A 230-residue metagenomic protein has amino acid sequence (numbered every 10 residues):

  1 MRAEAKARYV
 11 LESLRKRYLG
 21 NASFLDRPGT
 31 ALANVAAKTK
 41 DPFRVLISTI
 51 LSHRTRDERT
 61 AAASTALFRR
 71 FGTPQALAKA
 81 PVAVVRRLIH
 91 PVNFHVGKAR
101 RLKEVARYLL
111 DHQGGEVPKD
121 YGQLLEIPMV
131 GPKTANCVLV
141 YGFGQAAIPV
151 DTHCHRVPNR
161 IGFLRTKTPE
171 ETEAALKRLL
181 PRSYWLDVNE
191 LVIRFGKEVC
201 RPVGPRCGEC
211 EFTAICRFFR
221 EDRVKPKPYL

Functional and structural regions predicted by a protein language model:
M1-K119, S183-Y184, L191-L230: N-terminal polyanion-binding entry modules of DNA glycosylases/AP lyases and select other DNA-binding proteins
V45-L51, L102-L110, E116-F163, P169-A175 (+1 more regions): Catalytic DNA-binding helix-loop module of base-excision-repair DNA glycosylases/AP lyases
T60, A147-D151, P169, W185 (+1 more regions): Alpha-helix N-cap/helix-start motif
R178: Ferredoxin-type iron-sulfur electron-transfer modules in oxidoreductases and energy-metabolism complexes
